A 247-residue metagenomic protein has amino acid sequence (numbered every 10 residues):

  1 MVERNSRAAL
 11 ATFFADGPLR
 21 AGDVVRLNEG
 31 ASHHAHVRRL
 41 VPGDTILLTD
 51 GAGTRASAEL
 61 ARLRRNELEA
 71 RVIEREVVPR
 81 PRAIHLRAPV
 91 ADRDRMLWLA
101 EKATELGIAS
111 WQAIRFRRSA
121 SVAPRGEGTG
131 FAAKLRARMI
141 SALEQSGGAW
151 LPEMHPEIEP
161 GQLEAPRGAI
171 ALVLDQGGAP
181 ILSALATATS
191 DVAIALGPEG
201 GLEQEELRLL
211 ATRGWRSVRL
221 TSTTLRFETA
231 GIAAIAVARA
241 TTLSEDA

Functional and structural regions predicted by a protein language model:
M1-E76: N-terminal positively charged helical leader segments and presequences
D16-G17, E29-G30, D50-A52, V90 (+3 more regions): Fold-independent oxyanion-binding glycine-rich loops and adjacent beta-strand/coil segments at enzyme active sites
V24-L27, P81-H85, S190-A193, T212-L220: Glycine/charged-rich beta-loop-alpha catalytic/anionic-binding loops adjacent to active sites
V41, R55, R65, P79-A83 (+2 more regions): Short connector loops at helix/strand junctions that flank enzyme active sites, especially segments positioning acidic
V77-L172: RNA substrate-binding interface of SAM-dependent RNA methyltransferases
R167, A171-R208, R216-L220: Active-site/ligand-binding-proximal alpha/beta "capping" segment
Q204-A247: Structured adenosyl-cofactor binding patch, chiefly the S-adenosyl-L-methionine
